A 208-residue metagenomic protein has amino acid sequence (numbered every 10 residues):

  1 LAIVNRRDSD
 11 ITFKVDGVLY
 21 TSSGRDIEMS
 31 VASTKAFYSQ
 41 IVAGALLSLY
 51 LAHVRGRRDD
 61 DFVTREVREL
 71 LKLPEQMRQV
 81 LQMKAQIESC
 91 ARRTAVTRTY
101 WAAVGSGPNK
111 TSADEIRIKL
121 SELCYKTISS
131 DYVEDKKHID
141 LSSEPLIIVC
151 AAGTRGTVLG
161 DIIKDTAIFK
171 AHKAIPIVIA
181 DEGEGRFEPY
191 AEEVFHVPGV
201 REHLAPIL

Functional and structural regions predicted by a protein language model:
L1-L208: A SIS-like phosphosugar-recognition module
